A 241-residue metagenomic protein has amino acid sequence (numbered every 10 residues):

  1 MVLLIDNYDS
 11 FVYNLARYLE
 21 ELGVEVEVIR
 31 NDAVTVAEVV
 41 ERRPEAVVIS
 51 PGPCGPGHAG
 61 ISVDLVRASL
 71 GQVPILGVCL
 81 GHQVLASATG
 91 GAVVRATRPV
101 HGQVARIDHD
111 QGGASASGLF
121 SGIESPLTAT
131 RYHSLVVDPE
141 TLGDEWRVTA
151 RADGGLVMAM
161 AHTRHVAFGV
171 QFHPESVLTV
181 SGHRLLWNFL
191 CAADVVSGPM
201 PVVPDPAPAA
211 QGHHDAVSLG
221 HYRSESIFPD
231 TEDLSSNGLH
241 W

Functional and structural regions predicted by a protein language model:
M1, P74-L76, A92, T128 (+2 more regions): Proline-centered loop/turn at the N-terminus of a beta-strand
V2-I5, D9-G77, D194: Flexible gly/pro-rich beta->alpha loop and the following alpha-helix that scaffold active-site loops
I5, Q171-V180: Phosphate-binding/catalytic loops
E27-A33, D108-H109, Y132, A150-D153: Short gly/ser/thr-rich secondary-structure transition/capping motifs
R43-S121, L186: Cysteine-nucleophile active-site neighborhood
C79, H133, H173: Histidine-centered divalent metal-coordination motifs
G113-R164: Catalytic beta-strand/loop cores that center a nucleophilic Ser/Cys/Thr and support acyl-enzyme chemistry
V177-W241: Acyltransferase
